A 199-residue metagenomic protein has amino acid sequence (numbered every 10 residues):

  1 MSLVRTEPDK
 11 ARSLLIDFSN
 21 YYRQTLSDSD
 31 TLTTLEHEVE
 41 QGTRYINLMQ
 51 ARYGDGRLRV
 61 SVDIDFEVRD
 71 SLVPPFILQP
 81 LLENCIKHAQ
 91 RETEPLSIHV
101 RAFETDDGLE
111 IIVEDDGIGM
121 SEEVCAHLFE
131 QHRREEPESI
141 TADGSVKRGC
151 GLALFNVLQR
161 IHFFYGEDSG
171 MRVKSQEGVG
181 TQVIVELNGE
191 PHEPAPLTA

Functional and structural regions predicted by a protein language model:
M1-R172, Q182, E186: Two-component histidine phosphotransfer core
V173-A199: C-terminal end segment of the histidine kinase catalytic
